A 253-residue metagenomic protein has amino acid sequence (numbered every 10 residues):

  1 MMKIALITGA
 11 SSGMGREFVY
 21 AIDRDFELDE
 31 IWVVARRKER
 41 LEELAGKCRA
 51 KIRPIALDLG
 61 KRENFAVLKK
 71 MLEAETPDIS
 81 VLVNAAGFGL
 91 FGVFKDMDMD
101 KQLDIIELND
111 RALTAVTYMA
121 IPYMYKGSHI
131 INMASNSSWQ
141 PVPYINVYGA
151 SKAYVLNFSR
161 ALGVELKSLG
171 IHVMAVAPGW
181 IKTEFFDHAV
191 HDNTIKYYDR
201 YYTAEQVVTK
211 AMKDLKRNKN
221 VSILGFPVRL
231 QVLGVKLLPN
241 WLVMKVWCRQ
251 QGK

Functional and structural regions predicted by a protein language model:
S11-S12: Conserved glycine-rich cofactor-binding loop
D23-E43: Conserved glycine-rich Rossmann-like NAD(P)H-binding loop of the short-chain dehydrogenase/reductase
A85-L90: Conserved NAD(P)H cofactor-binding loop of Rossmann-fold oxidoreductase domains
V93-F94, D98-D104: Substrate-binding pocket helix/loop in short-chain dehydrogenase/reductase
T117, S151: Active-site helix of classical SDR
S135: Residue(s) in the substrate-gating loop at a strand-loop-helix junction that position the organic substrate next
A175, I195-V232: C-terminal helical subdomain
